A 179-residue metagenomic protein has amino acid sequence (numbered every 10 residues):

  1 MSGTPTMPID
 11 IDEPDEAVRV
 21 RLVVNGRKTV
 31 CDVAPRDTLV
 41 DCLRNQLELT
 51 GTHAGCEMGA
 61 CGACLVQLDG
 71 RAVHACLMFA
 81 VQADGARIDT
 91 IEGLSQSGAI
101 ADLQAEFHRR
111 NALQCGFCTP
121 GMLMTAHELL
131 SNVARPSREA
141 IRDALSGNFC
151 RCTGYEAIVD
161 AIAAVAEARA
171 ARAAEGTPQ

Functional and structural regions predicted by a protein language model:
M1-Q179: Signature of N-terminal electron-transfer/Fe-S-associated modules in redox systems
